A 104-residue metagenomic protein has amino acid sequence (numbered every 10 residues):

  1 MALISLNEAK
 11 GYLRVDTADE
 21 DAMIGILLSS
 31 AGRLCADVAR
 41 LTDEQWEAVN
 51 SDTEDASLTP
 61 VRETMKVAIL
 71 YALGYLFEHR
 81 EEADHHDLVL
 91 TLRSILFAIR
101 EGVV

Functional and structural regions predicted by a protein language model:
M1-V104: Divalent metal-cofactor coordination and adjacent catalytic microenvironments
